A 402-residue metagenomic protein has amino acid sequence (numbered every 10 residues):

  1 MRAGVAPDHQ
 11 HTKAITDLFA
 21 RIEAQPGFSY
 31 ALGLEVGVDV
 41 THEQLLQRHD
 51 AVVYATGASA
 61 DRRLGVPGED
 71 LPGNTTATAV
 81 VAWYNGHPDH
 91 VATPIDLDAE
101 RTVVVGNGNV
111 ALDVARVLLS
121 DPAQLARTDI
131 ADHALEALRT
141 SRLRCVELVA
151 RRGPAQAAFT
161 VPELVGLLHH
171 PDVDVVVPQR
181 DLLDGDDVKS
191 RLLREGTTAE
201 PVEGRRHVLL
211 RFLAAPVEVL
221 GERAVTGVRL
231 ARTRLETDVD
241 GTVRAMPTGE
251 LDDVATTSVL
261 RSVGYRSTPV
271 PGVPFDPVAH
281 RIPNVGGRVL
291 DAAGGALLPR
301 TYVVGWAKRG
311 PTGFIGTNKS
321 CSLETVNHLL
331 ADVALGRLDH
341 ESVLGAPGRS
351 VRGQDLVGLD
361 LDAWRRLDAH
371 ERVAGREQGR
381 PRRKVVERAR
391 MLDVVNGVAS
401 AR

Functional and structural regions predicted by a protein language model:
M1-A51, L192-R205, L209: N-terminal Rossmann-like dinucleotide/flavin-binding domain of flavoprotein oxidoreductases that bind FAD/FMN
R2-D8, V40-Q47, A58, L143 (+7 more regions): Rossmann-like nucleotide/phosphate-binding core characteristic of flavoprotein oxidoreductases
R2-G4, L112, R116-E250, L329 (+2 more regions): Dinucleotide-binding/catalytic capping subdomain of oxidoreductase cores
G33, D98-R101, L143, L213: Phosphate-coordination loops involved in phosphoryl transfer and adenosine-cofactor binding
A55-T56, D70, A77, V105 (+3 more regions): Short, well-ordered coil/turn residues at beta-beta hairpins and beta-strand->alpha-helix junctions within
A60-R62, W83, A155, S267-P269: Short glycine-rich, flexible loops that bind phosphorylated cofactors or substrates
D61-T140, H280-D291: Glycine-rich dinucleotide-binding loop and its adjacent helix/turn
